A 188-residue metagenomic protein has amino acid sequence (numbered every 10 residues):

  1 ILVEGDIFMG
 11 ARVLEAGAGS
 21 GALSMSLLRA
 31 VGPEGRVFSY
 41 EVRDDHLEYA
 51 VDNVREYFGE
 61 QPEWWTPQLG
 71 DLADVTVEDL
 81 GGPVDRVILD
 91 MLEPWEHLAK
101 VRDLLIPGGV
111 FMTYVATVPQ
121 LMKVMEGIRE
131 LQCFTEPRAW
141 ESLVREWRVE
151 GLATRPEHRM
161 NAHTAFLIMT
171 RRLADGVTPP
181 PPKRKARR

Functional and structural regions predicted by a protein language model:
V3-F8, A30, F58, G81 (+1 more regions): Glycine-rich helix-loop-beta junction characteristic of Rossmann-like nucleotide cofactor-binding loops
F8-G19: Conserved class I S-adenosyl-L-methionine
S20-P33: Conserved SAM-binding loop of SAM-dependent methyltransferases across substrates and taxa, primarily the Class I
L28, W95-G109, R129: A short glycine-rich, Lys/Arg-flanked "PGG" loop and its adjoining helix->strand segment in the class I
E34-F38: Short beta-strand element of Class I
Y40-P94: S-adenosyl-L-methionine
G108-A116: Conserved beta-strand signature within the Rossmann-like core of class I S-adenosyl-L-methionine
E126-R188: SAM/dcSAM-binding transferase cores
